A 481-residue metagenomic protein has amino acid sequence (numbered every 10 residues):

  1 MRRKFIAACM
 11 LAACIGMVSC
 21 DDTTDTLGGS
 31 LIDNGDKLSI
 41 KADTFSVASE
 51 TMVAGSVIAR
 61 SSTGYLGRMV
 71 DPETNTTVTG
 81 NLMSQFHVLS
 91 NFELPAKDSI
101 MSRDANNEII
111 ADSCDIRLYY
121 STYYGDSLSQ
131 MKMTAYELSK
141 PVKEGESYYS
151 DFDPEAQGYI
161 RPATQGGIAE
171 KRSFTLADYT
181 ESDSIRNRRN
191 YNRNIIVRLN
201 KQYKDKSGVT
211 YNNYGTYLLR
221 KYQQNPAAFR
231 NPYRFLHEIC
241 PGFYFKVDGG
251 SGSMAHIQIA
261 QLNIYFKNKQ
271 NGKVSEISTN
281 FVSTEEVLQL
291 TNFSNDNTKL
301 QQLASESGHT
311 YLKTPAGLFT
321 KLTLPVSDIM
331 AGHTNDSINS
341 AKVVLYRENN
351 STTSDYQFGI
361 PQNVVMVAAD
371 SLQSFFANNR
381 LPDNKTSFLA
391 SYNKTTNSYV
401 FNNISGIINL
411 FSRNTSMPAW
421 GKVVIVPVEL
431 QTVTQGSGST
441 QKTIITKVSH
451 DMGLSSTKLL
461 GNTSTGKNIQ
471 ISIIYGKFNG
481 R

Functional and structural regions predicted by a protein language model:
R2-R481: Secreted, disulfide-rich extracellular signaling modules
